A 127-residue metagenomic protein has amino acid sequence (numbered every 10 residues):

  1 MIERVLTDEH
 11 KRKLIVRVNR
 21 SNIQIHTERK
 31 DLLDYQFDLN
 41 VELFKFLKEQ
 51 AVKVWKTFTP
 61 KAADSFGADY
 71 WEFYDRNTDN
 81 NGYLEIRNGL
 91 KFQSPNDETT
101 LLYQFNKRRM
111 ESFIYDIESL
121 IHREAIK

Functional and structural regions predicted by a protein language model:
M1-K127: Positively charged, low-complexity terminal tracts and the immediately adjacent first secondary-structure elements
